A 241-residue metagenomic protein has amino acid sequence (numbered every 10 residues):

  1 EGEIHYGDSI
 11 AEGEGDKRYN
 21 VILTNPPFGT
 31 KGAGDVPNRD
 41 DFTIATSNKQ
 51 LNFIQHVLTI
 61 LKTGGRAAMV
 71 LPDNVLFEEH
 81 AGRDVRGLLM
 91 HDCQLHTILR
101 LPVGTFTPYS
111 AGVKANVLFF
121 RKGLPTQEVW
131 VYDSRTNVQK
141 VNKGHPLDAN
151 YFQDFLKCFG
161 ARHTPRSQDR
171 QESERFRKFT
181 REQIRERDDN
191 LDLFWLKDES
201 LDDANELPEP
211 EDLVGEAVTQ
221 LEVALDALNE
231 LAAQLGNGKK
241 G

Functional and structural regions predicted by a protein language model:
E1: Short, conserved SAM-binding/catalytic segment of Class I S-adenosyl-L-methionine-dependent methyltransferases
Y6, A11-G241: A conserved structural/catalytic subdomain of Rossmann-like adenosyl-cofactor enzymes
